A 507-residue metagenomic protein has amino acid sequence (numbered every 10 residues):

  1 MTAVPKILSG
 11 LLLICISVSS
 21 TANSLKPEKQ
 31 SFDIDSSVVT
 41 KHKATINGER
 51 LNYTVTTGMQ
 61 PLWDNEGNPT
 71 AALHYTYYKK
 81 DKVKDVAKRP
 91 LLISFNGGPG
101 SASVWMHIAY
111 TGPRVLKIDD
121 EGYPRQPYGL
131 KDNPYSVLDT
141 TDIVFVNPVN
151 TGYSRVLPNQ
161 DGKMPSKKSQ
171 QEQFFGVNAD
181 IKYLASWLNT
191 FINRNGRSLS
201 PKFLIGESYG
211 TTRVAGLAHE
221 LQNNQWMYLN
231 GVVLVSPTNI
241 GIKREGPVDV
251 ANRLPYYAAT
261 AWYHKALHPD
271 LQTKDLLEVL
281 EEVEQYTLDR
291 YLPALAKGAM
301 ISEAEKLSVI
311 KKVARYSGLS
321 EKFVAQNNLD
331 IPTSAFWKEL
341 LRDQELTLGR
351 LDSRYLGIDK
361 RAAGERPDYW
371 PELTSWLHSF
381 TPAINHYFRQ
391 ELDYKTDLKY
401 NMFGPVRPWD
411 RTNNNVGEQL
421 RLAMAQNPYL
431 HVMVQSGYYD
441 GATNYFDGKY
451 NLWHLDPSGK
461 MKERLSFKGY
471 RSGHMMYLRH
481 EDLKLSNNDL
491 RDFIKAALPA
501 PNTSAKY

Functional and structural regions predicted by a protein language model:
N23-K26, G67-Q170, W453: N-terminal cap/lid subdomain of alpha/beta-hydrolase-fold enzymes
P113-K117, A218, Q222-I301, E305-K312: A catalytic-pocket lid/entrance helix-loop region that shapes and gates access to the active site across common
L138, P148, E172-I192: Alpha/beta-hydrolase active-site loop
R197-S208: Alpha/beta-hydrolase fold nucleophile elbow
G206-H219: Glycine-rich nucleophile elbow surrounding the catalytic serine of serine-hydrolase chemistry
G298-A442: Alpha/beta-hydrolase fold catalytic core
L430, N444-H454: Short alpha-helix in the alpha/beta-hydrolase fold that links the catalytic acid
R471-D482: Catalytic histidine-centered segment of alpha/beta-hydrolase-like enzymes
